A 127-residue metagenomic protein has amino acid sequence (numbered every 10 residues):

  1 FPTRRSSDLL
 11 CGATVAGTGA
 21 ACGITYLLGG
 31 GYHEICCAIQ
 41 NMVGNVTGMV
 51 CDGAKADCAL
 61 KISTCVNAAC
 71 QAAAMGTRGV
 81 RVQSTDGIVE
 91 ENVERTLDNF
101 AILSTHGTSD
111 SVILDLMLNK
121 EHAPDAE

Functional and structural regions predicted by a protein language model:
F1-S6: Short, small-residue-biased leader/transition segments that mark boundaries at the very start of proteins
L9-G17: Aromatic-lined, polymer-binding surfaces characteristic of secreted/periplasmic polysaccharide-degrading enzymes
G23-I24: Alpha-helical transmembrane segments of multipass membrane proteins
G29-E127: Functionally critical mobile loop/hinge segments
